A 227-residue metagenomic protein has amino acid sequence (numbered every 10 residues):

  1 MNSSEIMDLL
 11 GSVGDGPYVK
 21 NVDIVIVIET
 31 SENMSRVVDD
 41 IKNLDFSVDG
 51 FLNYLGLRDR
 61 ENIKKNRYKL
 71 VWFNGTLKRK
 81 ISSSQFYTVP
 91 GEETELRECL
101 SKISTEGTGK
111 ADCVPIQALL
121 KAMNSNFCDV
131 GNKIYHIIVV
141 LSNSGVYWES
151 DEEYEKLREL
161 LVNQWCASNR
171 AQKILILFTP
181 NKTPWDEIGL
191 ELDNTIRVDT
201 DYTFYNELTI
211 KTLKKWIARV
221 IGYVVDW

Functional and structural regions predicted by a protein language model:
M1-V25, S31-D40: Acidic, polar low-complexity linker/tail segments
N2-L9, P180-W227: C-terminal helix of von Willebrand factor
M7, S12-V19, Y54-N62, A122-I134 (+2 more regions): Surface-exposed acidic, glycine-flexible loop patches that form ligand/cofactor-binding and adhesion interfaces
N21-V22, S31-R67: …and closely analogous acidic/polar surface helices at protein-protein or active-site interfaces in A-domain-like
I28-E29, L70, L119, I134-D151 (+1 more regions): DG-centered beta-turn motif at the end of beta-strands
T30-M34, N74-K78, G107-K110, N143-W148 (+1 more regions): Solvent-exposed loop/turn segments at secondary-structure junctions within structured extracellular/periplasmic domains
R58-D59, S144-T195: VWA/integrin I-like adhesion module and closely mimicked acidic/polar interface patches used
K78-K80, S84-Y135, P180-P184: Von Willebrand factor
